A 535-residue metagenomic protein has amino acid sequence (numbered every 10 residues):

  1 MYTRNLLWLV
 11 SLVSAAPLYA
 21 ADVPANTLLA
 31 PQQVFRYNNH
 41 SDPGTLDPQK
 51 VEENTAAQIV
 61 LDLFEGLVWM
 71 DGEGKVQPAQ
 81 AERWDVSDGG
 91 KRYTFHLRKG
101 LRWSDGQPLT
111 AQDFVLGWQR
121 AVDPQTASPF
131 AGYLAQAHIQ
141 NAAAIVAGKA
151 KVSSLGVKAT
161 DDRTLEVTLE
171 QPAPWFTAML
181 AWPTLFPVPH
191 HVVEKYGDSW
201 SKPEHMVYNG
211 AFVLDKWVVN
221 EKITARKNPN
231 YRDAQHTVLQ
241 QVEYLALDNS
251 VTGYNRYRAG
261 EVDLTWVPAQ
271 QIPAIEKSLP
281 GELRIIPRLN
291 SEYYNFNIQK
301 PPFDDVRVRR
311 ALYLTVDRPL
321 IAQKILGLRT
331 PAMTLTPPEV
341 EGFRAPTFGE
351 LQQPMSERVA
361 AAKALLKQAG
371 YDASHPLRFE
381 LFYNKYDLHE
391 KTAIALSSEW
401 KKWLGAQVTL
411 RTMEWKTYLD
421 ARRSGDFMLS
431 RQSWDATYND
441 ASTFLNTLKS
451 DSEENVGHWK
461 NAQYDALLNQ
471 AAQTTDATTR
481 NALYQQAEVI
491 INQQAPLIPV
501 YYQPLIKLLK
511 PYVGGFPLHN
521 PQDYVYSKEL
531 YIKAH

Functional and structural regions predicted by a protein language model:
D22-V23, N38-G89, H205-Y208: N-terminal lobe/hinge region of extracytoplasmic solute-binding protein
L28, K158, M355-S356, A406-Y418 (+3 more regions): Extracytoplasmic/peripheral linker and loop segments enriched in polar/acidic and small residues with frequent Thr/Pro
E82-Y133, E166, R256, P302: Aromatic- and charge-enriched surface segment that lines or borders ligand/interaction sites
I139-A143, G148-S154, K158-R163, L169-T237 (+4 more regions): Gly/Pro-rich hinge or "lid" segments in bacterial periplasmic/extracellular proteins
D215-R226, E243-K300, Q323: Extracellular/periplasmic solute-recognition and catalytic clefts
V219, V359, K363-A436, A477 (+1 more regions): Ligand/substrate-recognition segments at binding pockets and active sites
T330-Q368, Y386-K391: Structural transition elements
K507-H535: Long beta-strand-rich cores associated with HINT superfamily self-processing modules
